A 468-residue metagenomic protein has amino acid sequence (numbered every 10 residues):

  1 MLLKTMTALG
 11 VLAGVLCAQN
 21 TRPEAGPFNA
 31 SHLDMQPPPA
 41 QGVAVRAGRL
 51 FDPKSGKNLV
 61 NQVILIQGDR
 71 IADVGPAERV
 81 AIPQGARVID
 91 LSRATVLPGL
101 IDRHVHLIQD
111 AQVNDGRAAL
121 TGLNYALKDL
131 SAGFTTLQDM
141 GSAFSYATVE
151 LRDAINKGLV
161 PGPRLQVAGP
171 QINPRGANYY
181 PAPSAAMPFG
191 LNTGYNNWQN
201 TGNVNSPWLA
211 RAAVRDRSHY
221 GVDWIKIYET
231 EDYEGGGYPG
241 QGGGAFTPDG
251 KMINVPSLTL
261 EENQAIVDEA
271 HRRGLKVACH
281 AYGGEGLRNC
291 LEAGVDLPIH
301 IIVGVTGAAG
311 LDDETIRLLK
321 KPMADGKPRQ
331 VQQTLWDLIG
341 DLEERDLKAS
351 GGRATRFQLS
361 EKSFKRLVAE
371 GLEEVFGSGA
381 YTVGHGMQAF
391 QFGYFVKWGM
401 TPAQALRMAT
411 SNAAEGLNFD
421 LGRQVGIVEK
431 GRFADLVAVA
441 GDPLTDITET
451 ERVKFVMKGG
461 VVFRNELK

Functional and structural regions predicted by a protein language model:
K4-V15: Bacterial N-terminal signal peptides
A18, P23-A25: Boundary at the C-terminal end of the N-terminal hydrophobic targeting segment
P27-A30, M35-Q41, L50, G56-L97: Histidine-rich, glycine-flanked metal-binding segment
S31, L91-A111, G116-K251, V255-L275 (+1 more regions): Divalent-metal coordination cores built from histidine and acidic residues
H32-M35, L50-V63, P76-A77, T401-L406 (+1 more regions): Acidic, glycine-enriched loop/beta-strand segments at the rims of small-molecule binding/catalytic pockets
A111-N114, T148-V149, Y179, G236-Y238 (+8 more regions): Histidine/acidic-residue-rich catalytic or RNA/ligand-binding cores of hydrolases and nuclease-related proteins
R272, R356-P443: His/Asp/Glu-enriched, well-ordered alpha-helical/loop segment that forms or immediately abuts the divalent-metal
L291-P298, M323-Q330, G371-E373, M400: Glycine-enriched alpha-helix->loop->beta-strand junction motifs that scaffold or abut catalytic
